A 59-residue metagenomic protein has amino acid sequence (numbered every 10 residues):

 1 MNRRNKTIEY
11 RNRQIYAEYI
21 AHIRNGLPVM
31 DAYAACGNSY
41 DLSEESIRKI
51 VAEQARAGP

Functional and structural regions predicted by a protein language model:
M1-N5: Short, Lys/Arg-enriched N-terminal segment that forms or immediately precedes the first helix of a structured domain
K6-E9, D41: Intrinsic disorder
I8-M30: Short, amphipathic alpha-helical "recognition" segments used to contact nucleic acids or chromatin
A21-N25, N38, R56: Secondary-structure boundary motif
A32-S39: Short alpha-helical "recognition helix" segments of helix-turn-helix
L42-P59: Major-groove recognition helix of helix-turn-helix-like DNA-binding domains
